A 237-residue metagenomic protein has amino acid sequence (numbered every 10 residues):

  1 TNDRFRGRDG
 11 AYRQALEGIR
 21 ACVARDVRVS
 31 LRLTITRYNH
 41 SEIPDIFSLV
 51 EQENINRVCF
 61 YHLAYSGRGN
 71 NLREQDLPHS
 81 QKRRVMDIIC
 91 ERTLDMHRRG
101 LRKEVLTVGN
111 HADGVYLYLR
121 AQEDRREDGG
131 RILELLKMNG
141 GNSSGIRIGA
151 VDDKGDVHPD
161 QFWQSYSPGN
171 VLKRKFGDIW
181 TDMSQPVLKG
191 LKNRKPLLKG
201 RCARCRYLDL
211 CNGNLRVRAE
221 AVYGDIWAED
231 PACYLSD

Functional and structural regions predicted by a protein language model:
N2-D3, R216: A short local structural element in Rossmann-fold oxidoreductases
D3-S144, I148-K154, Q164-K173: Radical SAM enzyme [4Fe-4S]-AdoMet core and its adjacent flexible, acidic and glycine-rich loops/tails across
G109-S236: Accessory C-terminal segments flanking Radical SAM cores
